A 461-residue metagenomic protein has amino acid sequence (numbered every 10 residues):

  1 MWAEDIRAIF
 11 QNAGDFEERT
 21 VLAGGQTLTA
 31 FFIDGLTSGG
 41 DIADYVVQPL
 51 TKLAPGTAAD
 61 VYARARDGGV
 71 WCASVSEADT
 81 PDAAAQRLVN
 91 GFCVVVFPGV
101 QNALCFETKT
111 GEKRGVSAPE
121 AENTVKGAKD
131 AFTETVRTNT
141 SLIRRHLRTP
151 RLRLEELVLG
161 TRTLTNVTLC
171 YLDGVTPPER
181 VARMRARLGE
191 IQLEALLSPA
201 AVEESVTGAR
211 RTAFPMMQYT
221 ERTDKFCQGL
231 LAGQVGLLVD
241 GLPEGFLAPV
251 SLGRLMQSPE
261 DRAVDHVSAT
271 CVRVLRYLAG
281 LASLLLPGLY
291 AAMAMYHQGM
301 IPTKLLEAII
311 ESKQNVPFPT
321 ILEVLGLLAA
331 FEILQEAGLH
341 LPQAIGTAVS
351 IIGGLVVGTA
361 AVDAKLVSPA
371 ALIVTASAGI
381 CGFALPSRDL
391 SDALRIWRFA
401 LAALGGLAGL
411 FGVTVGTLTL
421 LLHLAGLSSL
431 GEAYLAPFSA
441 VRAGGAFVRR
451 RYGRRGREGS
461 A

Functional and structural regions predicted by a protein language model:
M1-L286, T303, H423-A461: Membrane-embedded alpha-helical signal segments
R148, G189, Q335, V362 (+1 more regions): Short polybasic/polar patches that bind polyanions
R148, Q314, L366, G409-L410: Amphipathic alpha-helical protein-protein interaction surfaces
L237, E244, V250-F399: Transmembrane alpha-helical segments that form the functional core of multipass membrane systems
P369-A371, T375-A461: Hydrophobic alpha-helical transmembrane segments of membrane transport and translocation systems, primarily multi-pass
